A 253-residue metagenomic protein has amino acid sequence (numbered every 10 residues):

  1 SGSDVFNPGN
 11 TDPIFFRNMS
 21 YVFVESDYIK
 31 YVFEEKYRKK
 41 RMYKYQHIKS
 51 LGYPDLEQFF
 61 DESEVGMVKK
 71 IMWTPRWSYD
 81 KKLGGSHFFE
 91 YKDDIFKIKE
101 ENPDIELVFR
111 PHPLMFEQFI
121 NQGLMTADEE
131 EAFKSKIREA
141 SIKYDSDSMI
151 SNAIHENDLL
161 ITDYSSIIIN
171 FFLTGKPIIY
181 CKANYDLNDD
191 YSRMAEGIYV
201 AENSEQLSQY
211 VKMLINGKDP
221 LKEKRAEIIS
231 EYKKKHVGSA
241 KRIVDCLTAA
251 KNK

Functional and structural regions predicted by a protein language model:
S1-F59: Active-site and donor-binding regions of nucleotide-sugar-utilizing enzymes
D4-N7, K30-V32, E57-F60, Y79-L83 (+3 more regions): Short catalytic/ligand-binding loop motif for oxyanion handling, primarily in non-cytosolic enzymes, centered on
F16, K44-Y45, M125, Y164-K235: Catalytic binding pocket for nucleotide-activated donors in carbohydrate/polymer assembly enzymes
S20, K69, H155-D158: Conserved acidic residues
V22, L160-I161, I178: Short, well-ordered beta-strand core segments
K49, P54-E129, A201, V237-K241: Conserved catalytic-core segment of nucleotide-activated headgroup transferases in glycan assembly
Q122-I169: Donor nucleotide-activated moiety binding/catalytic core segment of transferases that use nucleotide-activated donors
K235-K253: C-terminal alpha-helical cap of glycosyltransferases
